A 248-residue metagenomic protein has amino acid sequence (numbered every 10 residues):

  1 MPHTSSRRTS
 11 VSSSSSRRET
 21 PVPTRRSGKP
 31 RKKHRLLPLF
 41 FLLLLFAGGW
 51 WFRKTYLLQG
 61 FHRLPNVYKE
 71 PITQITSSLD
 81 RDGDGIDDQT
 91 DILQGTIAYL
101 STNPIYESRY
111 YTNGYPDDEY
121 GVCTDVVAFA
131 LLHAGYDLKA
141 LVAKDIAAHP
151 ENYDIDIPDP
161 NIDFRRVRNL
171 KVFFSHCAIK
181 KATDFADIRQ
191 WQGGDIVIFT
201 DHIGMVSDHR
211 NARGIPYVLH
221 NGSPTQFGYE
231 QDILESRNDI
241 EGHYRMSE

Functional and structural regions predicted by a protein language model:
M1-H34: N-terminal Lys/Arg-rich, disordered targeting/topogenic segments
R25-L43, F52-T55: N-terminal Sec-pathway targeting helices
F46: Cell-wall glycan-active module
Y56-K171: N-terminal capping segments
I86, A147-T225: ...with weaker cross-activation on analogous glycine-rich loops/strands in unrelated enzymes
L132-L138, R210-A212, G242: Bacterial peptidoglycan biogenesis and beta-lactam-recognition machinery
G214-E248: Low-complexity, Gly/Ser/Thr/Pro-rich intrinsically disordered linker/tail segments
